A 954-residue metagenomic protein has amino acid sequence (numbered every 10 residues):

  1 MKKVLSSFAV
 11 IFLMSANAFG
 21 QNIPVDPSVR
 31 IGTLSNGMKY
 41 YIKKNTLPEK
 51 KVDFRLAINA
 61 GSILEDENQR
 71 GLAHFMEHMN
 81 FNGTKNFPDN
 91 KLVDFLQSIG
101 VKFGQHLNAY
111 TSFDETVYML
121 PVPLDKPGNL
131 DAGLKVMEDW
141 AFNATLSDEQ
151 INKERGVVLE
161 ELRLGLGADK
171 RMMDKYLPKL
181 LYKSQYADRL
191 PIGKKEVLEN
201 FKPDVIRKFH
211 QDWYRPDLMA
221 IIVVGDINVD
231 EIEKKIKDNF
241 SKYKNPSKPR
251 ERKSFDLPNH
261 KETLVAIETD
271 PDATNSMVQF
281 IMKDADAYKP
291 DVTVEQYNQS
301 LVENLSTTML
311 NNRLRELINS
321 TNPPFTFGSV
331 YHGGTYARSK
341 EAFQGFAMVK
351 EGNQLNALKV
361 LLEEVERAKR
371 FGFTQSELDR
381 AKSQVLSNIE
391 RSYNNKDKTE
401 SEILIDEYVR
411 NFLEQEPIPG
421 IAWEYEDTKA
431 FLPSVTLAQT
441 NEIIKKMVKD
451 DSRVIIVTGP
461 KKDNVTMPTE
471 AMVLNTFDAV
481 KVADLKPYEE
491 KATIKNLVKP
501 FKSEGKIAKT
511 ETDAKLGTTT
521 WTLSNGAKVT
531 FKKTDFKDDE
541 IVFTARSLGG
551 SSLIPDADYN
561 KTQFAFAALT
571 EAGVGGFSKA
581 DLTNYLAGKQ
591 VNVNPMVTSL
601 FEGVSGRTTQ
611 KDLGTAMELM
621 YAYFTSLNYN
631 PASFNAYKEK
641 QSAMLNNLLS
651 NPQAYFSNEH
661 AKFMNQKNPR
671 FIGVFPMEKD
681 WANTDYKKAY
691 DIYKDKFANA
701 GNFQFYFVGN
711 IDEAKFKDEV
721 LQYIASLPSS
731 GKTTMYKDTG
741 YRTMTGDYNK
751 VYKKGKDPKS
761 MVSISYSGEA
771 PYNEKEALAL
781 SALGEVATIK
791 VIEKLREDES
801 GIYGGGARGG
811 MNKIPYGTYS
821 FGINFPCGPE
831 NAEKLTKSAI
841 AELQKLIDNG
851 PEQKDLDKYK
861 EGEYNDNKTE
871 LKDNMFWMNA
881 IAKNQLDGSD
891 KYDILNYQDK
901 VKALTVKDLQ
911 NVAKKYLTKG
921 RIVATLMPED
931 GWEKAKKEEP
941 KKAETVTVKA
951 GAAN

Functional and structural regions predicted by a protein language model:
M1-V4, G20: Positively charged n-region of N-terminal signal peptides that target proteins for export
S7-A16: Bacterial N-terminal signal peptides
G20-K39, N228-V292, Q296, S300 (+13 more regions): Proteolytic maturation boundary segments
Y41-K43, P48-E65, L72-A73, N90-D139 (+18 more regions): M16 family metallopeptidases and their MPP-like homologs
N108, H210-W213, E268-D270, G334-A337 (+7 more regions): Replace "in large, NTP-powered and nucleic-acid-processing enzymes" with "in large, NTP-powered factors and other
F142, Q150, R155-L218, I222-F240 (+3 more regions): Hydrophobic, small-residue-rich alpha-helical packing segments that form membrane-like cores
V197-I236, P669, G673, D680-Q722: Internal metal/ion-chelating core segments
